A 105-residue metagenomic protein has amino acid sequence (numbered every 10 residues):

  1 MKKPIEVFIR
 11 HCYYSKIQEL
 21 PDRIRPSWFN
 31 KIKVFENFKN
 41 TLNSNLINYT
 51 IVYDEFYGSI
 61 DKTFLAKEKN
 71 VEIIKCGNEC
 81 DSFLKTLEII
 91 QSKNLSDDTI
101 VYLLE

Functional and structural regions predicted by a protein language model:
M1-N78, Q91-N94: N-terminal anchoring/stem segment of glycosyltransferases
G77-K85: A short, glycine-/small-residue-rich helix N-cap motif at loop->alpha-helix starts within glycosyltransferase
D97-E105: Short beta-strand-to-loop acidic/aromatic patch adjacent to the donor-nucleotide binding site
